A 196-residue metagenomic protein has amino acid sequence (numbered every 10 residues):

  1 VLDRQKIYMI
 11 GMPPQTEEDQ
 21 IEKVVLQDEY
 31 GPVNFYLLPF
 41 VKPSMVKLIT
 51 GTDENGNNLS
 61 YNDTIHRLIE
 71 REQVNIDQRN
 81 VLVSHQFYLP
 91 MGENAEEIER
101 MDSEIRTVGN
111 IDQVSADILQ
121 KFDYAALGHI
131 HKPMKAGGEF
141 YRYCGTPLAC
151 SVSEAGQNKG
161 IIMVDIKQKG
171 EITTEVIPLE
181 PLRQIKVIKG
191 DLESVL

Functional and structural regions predicted by a protein language model:
V1-L196: Extended recognition/assembly regions associated with phosphoester-bond processing machinery
